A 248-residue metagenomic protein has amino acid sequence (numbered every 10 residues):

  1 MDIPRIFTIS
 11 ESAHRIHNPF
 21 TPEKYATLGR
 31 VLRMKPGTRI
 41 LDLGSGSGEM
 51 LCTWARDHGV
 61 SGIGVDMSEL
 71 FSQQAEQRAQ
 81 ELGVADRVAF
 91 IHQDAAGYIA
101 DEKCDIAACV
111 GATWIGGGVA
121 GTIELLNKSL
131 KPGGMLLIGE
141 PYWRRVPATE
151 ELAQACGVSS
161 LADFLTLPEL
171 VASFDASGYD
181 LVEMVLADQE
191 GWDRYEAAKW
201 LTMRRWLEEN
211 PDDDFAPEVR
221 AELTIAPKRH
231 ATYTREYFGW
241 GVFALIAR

Functional and structural regions predicted by a protein language model:
N18-P36: Conserved alpha-helix/loop element of class I SAM-dependent methyltransferases that forms part of the SAM/SAH-binding
G44-G48: Class I SAM-dependent methyltransferase "Motif I" SAM/SAH-binding loop
E49-A96: Class I SAM-dependent methyltransferase SAM/SAH-binding core
I99-A107: A short acidic, Gly/Pro-enriched loop at the edge of an enzyme's catalytic core that lines a small-molecule cofactor
I106-V119: A short SAM/SAH-binding and catalytic strip from SAM-dependent methyltransferases
A120-M135: A short glycine-rich, Lys/Arg-flanked "PGG" loop and its adjoining helix->strand segment in the class I
P141-L161: Short, glycine-/aromatic-enriched active-site segment of Class I SAM-dependent methyltransferases
E183-R248: Conserved Class I S-adenosyl-L-methionine
